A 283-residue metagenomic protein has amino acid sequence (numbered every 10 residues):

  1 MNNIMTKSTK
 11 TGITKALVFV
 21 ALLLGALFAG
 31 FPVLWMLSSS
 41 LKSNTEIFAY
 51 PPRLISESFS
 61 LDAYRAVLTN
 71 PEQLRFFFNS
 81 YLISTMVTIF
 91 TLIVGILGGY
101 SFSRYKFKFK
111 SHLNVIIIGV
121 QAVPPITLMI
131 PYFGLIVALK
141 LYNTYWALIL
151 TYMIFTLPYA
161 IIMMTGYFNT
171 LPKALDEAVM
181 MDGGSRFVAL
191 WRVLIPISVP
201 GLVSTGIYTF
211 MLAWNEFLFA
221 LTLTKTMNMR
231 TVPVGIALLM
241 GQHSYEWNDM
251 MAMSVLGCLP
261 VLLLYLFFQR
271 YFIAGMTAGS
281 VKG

Functional and structural regions predicted by a protein language model:
I4-G283: A structural signal for multi-pass alpha-helical bundles of membrane permease subunits that mediate small-molecule
